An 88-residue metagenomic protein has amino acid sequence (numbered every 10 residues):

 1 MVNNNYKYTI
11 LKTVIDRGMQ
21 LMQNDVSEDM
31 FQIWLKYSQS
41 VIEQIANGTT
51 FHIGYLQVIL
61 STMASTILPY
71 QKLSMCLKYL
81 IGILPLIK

Functional and structural regions predicted by a protein language model:
M1-K88: Charged interaction/catalytic cores of defense and host-pathogen modules
